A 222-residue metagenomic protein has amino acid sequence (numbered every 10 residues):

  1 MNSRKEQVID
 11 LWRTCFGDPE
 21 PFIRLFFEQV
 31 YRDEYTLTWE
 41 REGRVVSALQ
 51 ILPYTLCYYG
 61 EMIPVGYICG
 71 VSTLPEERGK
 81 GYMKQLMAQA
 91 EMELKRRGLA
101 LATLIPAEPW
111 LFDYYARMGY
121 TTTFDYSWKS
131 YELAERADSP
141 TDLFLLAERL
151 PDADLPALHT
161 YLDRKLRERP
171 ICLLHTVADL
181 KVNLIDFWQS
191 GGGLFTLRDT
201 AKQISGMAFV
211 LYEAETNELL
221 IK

Functional and structural regions predicted by a protein language model:
W12-Y58, P170-L194: Active-site rim helix/loop that mediates acceptor-substrate recognition in acyltransferases
L37, V46, C69, P109-W110 (+2 more regions): Core nucleotidyl-transferase/polymerase catalytic module
T38, R44-Y54, V65-S72, T196 (+2 more regions): Conserved beta-strand in the GNAT
T38, V46-S47, M83, M92 (+1 more regions): Hydrophobic alpha-helical bundles that form the membrane domains of multi-pass transporters
Y59-I63: Gly/Ser-enriched beta-turn/beta-hairpin loop segments
G70-T73, G79-M92, R96, R117: Conserved acetyl-CoA-binding loop-helix of GNAT-fold acetyltransferases
K95-L101, A107-Y126: Conserved active-site alpha-helix within GNAT-family acetyltransferase domains
T121-K222: Amide-forming acyltransferase catalytic core, primarily the GNAT-like/NAT-type and related acyltransferase folds
